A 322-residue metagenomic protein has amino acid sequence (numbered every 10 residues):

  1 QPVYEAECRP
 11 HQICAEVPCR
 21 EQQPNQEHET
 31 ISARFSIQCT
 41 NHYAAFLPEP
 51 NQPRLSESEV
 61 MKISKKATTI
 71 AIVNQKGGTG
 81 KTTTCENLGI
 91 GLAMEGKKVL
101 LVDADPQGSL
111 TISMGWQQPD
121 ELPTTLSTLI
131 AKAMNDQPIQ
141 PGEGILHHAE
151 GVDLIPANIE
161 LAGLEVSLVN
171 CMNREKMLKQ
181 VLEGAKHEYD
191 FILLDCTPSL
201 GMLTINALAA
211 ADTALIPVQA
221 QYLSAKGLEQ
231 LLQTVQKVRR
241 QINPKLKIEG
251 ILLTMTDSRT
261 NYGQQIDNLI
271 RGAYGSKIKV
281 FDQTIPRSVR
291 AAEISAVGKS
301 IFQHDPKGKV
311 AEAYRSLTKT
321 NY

Functional and structural regions predicted by a protein language model:
Y4, C8-R9, I13-R20, P24-Y322: P-loop NTP-binding core
